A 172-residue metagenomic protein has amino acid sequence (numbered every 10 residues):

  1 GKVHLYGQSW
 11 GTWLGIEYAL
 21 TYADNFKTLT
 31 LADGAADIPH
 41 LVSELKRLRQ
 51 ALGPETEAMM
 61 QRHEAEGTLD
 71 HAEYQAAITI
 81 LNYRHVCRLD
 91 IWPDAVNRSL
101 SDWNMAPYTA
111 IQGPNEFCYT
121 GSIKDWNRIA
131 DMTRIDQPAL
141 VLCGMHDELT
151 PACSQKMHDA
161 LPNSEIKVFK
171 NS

Functional and structural regions predicted by a protein language model:
K2, F26-T30, L89, A139 (+1 more regions): Secondary-structure boundary/capping signal
K2-R47: Conserved hydrolase catalytic core segment
A23-D24, G53-P54, P162, K170: Proline-centered flexible-loop/turn and helix-kink motifs
T28-S43, A72-I91, P162: Internal hydrophobic scaffold segments of catalytic domains
A35-I38, A65-T68, E148: Short histidine/acidic/glycine/proline-rich micro-motifs that form metal- and phosphate-coordinating active-site loops
Q50-A130, R134-Q137: Alpha/beta-hydrolase
S122-S172: Conserved loop-alpha-helix segment in the C-terminal half of the alpha/beta-hydrolase fold that carries the catalytic
